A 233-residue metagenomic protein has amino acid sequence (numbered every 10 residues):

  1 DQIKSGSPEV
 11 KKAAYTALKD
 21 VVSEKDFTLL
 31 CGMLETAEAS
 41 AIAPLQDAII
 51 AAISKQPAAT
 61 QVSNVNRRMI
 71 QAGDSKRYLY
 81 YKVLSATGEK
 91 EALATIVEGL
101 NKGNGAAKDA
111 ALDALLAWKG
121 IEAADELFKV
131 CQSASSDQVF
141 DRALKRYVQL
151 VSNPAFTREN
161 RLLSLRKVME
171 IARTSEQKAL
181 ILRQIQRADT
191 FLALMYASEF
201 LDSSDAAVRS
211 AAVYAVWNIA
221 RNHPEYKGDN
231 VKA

Functional and structural regions predicted by a protein language model:
D1-K4, S23-E35, Q56-I70, Y78 (+7 more regions): Amphipathic alpha-helical scaffolding segments comprising HEAT/armadillo-like alpha-solenoid repeats
P8, G105, A124-D125, A212: Interface amphipathic segments
E9-K11, S40-I42, S75-L79, A106-K108 (+3 more regions): Positions within the helices of HEAT/ARM-like alpha-solenoid repeats
A14, L45-I49, Y80, A111 (+3 more regions): Conserved hydrophobic register position within alpha-solenoid helical repeats
K19, I50-S54, S85, L116 (+4 more regions): Structural signature of alpha-helical solenoid repeat scaffolds
V62, D141-L144, L162, S210: Start-of-helix signal in alpha-solenoid helical-repeat scaffolds, especially tetratricopeptide repeats
